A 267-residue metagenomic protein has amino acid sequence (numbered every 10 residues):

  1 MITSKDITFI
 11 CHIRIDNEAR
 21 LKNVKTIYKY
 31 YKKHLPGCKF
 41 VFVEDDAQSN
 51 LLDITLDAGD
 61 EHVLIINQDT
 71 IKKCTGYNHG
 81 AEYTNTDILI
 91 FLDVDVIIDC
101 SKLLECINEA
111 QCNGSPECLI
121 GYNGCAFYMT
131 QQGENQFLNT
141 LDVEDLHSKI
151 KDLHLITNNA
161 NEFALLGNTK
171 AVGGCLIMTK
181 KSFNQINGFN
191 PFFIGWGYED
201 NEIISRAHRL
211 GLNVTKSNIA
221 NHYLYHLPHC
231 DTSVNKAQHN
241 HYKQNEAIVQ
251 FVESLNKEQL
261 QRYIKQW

Functional and structural regions predicted by a protein language model:
S4, T84-D87, G188: Active-site acidic short loop of glycosyltransferases
D6-I10, E202: Cell-envelope/extracellular polymer assembly enzymes that use nucleotide-activated donors
N17-K33: Short, well-formed alpha-helical segments that are part of the catalytic scaffolds of diverse glycosyltransferases
R20-N23, K170-A171, F192-W267: C-terminal catalytic/acceptor-binding lobe
Y28-I65: Acidic donor-binding segment of Leloir-type glycosyltransferases
Q68-Y83: Glycine-rich, basic loop-to-helix element that forms the pyrophosphate-binding segment of sugar-nucleotide handling
D87-I97: Short beta-strand-to-loop acidic/aromatic patch adjacent to the donor-nucleotide binding site
D99-P191: Conserved catalytic core of nucleotide-sugar-dependent glycosyltransferases
